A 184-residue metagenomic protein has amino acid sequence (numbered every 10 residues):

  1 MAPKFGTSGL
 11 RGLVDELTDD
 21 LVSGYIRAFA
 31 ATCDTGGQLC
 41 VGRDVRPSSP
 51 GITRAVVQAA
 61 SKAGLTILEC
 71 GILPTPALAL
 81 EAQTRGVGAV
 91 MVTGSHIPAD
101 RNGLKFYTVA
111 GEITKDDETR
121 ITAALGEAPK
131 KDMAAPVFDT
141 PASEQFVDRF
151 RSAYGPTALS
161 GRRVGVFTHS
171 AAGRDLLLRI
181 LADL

Functional and structural regions predicted by a protein language model:
M1-A63, D132-G161: An N-terminal, well-structured beta->alpha segment
L13, N102-L184: Gly/Ser/Thr-enriched, mixed-charge loops and adjacent short helices that form phosphate/oxyanion-binding elements
G24-I26, A82, L181: A generic membrane alpha-helix/interface feature
R27, A31-C33, I67-C70, H96-P98 (+2 more regions): Short, surface-exposed, polar/charged, turn-prone segments marking secondary-structure boundaries
F29, R85, L125-A128: Alpha-helix boundary/capping residues
T32, T84-R85, T157, D183: Alpha-helix C-cap/termination motif
T35-V109: Ferredoxin-reductase
